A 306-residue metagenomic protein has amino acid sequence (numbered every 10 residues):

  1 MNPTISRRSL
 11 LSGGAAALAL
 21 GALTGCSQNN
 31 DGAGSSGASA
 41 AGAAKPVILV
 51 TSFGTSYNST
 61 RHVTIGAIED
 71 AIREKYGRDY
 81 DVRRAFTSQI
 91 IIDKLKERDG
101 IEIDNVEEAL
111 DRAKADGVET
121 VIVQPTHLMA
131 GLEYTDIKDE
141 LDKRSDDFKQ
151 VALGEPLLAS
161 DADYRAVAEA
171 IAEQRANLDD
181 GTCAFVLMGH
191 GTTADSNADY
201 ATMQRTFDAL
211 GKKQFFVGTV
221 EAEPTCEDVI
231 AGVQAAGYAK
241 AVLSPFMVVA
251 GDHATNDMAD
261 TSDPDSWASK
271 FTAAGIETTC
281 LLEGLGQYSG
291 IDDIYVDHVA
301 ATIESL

Functional and structural regions predicted by a protein language model:
M1-G21: N-terminal secretory signal peptides and thylakoid transit peptides that target proteins across membranes
L23-G25: C-terminal segment of classical bacterial N-terminal signal peptides
S27-L306: Active-site-proximal alpha-helix that buttresses catalytic centers in soluble enzyme cores
